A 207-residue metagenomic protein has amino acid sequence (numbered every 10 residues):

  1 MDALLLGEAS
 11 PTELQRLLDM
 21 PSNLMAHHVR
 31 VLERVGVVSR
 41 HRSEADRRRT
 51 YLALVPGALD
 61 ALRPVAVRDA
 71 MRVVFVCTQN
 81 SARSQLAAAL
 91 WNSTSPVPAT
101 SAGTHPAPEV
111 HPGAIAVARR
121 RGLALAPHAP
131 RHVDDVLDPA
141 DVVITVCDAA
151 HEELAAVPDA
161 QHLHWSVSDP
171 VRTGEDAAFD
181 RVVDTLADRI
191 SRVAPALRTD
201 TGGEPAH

Functional and structural regions predicted by a protein language model:
M1-P21, T50-L54: N-terminal helix-turn-helix DNA-binding core of bacterial DNA-binding proteins
S10, S43-A66: Short, cationic-aromatic polyanion-contact patches
L24: Residues in the helix-turn-helix
V29-R30: Short, hydrophobic-biased segments on the C-terminal half of alpha helices that form "recognition helices"
R34-A45: Beta-hairpin "wing" of winged helix-turn-helix
R68-D134: Conserved active-site segments centered on acidic
D138-P139: Alpha-helix C-terminal capping/helix-to-coil transition sites in glycosyltransferase folds
E153-H207: Phosphate-binding/catalytic loops
